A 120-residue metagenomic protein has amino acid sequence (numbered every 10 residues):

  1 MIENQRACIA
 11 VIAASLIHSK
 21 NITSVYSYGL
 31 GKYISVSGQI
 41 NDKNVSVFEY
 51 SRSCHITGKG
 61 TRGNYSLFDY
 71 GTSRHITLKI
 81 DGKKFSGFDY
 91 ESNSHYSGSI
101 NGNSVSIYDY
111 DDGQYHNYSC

Functional and structural regions predicted by a protein language model:
I2-C120: Repetitive, compositionally biased segments used for assembly/scaffolding
